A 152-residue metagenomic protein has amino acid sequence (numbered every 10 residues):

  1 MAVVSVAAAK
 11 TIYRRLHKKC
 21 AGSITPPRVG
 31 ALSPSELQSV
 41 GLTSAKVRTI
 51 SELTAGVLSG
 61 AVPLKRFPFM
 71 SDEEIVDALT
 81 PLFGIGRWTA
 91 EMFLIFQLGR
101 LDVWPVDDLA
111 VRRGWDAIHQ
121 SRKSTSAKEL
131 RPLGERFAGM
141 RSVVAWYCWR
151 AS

Functional and structural regions predicted by a protein language model:
M1-A7, A90, L101: Proteins with a high burden of low-complexity, intrinsically disordered sequence enriched in S/T/G/P/A and R, requiring
A2-F83: Alpha-helical ds-nucleic-acid-binding substructure associated with the helix-hairpin-helix region of base-excision DNA
R48, P68, D72, R87-S152: C-terminal accessory module of base-excision DNA glycosylases/AP lyases that mediates lesion recognition and DNA
